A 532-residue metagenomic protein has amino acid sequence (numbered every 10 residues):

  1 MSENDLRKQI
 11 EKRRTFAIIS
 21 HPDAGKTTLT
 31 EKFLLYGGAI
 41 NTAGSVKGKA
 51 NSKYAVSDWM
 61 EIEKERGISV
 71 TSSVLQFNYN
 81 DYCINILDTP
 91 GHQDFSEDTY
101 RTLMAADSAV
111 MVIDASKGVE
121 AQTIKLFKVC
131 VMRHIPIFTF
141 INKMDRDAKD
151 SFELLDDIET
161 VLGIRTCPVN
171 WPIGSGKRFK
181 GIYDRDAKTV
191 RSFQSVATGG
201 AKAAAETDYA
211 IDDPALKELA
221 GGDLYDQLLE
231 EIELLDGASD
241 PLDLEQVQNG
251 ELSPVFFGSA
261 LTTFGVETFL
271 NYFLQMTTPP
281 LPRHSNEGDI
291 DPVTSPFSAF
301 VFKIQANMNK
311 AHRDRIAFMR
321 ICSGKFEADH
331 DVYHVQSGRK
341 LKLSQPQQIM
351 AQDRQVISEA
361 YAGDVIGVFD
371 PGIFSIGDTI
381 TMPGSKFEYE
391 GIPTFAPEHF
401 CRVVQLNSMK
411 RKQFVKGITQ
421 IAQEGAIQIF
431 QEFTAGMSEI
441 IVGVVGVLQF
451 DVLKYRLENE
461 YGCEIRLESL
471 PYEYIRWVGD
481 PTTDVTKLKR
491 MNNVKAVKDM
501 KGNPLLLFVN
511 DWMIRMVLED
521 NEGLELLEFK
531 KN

Functional and structural regions predicted by a protein language model:
M1-N532: Structural and coupling elements of P-loop NTPases
